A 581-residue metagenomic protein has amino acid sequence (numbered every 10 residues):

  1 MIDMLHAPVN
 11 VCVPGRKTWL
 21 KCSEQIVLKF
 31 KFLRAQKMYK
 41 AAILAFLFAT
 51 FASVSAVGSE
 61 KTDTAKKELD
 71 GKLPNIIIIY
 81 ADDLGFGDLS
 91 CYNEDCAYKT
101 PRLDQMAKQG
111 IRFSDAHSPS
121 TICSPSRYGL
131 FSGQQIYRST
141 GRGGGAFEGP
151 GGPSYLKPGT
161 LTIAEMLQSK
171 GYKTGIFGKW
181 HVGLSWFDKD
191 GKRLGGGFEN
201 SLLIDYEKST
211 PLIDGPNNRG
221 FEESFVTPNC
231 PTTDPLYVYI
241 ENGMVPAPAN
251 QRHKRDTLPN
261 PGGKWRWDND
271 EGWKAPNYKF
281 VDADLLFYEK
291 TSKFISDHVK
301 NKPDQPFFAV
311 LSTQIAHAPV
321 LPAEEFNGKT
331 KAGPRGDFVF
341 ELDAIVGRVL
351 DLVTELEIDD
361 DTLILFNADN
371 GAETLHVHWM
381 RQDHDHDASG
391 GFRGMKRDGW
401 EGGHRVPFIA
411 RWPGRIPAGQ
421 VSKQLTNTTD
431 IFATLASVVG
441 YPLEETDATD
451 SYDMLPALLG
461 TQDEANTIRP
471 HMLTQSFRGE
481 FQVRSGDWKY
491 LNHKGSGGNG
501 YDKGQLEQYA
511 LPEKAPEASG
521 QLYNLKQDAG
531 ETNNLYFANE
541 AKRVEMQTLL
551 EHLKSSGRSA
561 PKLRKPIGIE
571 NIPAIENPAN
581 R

Functional and structural regions predicted by a protein language model:
A7, V11-V13: Short hydrophobic alpha-helical segments enriched in small aliphatic residues
C22-Q25, F30-F32: Cationic, low-complexity basic patches in intrinsically disordered or flexible, solvent-exposed regions
F30-I43: Bacterial N-terminal signal peptides that target proteins for export
Y39, V57-Q521, A529-R581: Formylglycine-dependent sulfatase
A45-S53: Bacterial N-terminal signal peptides
